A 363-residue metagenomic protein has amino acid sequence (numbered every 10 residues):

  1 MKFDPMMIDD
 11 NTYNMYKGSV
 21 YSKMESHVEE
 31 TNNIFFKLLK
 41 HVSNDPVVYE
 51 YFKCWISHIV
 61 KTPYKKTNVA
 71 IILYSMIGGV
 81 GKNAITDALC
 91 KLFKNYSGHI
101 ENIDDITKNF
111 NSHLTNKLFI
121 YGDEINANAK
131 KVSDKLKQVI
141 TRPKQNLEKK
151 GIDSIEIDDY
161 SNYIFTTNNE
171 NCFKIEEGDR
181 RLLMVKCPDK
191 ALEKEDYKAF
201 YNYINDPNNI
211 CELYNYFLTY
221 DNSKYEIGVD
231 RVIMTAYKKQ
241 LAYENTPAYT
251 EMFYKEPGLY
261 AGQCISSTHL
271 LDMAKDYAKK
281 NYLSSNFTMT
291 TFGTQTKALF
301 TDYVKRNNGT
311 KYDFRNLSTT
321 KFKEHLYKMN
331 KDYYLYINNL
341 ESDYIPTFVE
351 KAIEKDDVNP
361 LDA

Functional and structural regions predicted by a protein language model:
K2-Y121, I125, L183, F217-L218: P-loop NTPase catalytic core of nucleic-acid-dependent motor ATPases
I103-T107, G151-I152, S161, G178-R181 (+2 more regions): Positively charged interface segments
F110-T115, E148-T166: AAA+/SF3 P-loop NTPase mechanochemical coupling elements
L118-I140, C172-D179: Conserved AAA+/SF3 P-loop NTPase catalytic/coupling segment centered on the Walker-B
N126-A127, N168-C172, P188-E193: Conserved nucleotide-binding/hydrolysis micro-motifs of P-loop NTPases
S133-I155: Conserved catalytic/switch belt of AAA+ P-loop NTPases
D158-Y160, I175-Y243: Phosphate-sensing "switch" segment of ASCE/P-loop ATPases
E244-I265, D276: Positively charged, polyanion-binding regions of nucleic-acid-associated proteins
